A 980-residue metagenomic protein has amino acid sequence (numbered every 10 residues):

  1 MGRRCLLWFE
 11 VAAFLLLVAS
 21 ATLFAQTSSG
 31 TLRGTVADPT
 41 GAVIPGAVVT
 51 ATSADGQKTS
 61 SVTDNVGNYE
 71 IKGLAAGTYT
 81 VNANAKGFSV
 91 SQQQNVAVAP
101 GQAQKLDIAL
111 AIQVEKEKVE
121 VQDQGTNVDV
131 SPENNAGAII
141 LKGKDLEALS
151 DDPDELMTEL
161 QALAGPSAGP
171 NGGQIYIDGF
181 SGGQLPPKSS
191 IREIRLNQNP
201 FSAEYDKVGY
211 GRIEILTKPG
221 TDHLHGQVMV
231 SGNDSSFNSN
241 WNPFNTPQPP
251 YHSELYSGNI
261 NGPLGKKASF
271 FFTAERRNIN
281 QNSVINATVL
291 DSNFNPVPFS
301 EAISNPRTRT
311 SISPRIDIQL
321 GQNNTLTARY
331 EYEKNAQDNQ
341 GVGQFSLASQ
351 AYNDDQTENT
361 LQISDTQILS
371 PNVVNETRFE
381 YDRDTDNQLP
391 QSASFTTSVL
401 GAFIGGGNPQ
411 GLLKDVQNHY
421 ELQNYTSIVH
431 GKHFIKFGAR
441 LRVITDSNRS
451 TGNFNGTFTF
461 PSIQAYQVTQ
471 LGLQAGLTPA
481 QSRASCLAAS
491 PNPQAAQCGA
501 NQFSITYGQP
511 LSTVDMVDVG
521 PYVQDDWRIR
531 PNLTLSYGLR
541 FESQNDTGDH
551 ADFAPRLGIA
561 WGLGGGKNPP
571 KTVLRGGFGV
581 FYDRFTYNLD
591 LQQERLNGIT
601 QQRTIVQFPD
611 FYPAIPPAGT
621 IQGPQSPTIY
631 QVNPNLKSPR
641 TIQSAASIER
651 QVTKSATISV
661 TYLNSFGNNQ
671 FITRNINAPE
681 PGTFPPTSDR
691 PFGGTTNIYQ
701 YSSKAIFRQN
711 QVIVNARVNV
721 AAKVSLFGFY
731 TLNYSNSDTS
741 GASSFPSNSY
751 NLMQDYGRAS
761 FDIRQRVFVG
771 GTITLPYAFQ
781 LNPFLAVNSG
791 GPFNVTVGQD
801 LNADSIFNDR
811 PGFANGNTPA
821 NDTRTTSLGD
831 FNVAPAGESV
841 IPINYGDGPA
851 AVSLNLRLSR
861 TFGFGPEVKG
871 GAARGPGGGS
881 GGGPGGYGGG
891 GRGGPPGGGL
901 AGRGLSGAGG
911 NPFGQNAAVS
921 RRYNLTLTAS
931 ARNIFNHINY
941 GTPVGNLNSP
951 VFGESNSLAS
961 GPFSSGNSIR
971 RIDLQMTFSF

Functional and structural regions predicted by a protein language model:
G2-N134, Q184: Periplasm-facing N-terminal accessory domains of Gram-negative outer-membrane beta-barrel systems
F88-P219, N233-F244, P249-G262, E275-R277 (+6 more regions): Periplasmic N-terminal accessory/gating domains of Gram-negative outer-membrane beta-barrel systems
D123, V228-D234, F272-R276, A328-Y332 (+9 more regions): Transmembrane beta-barrel strands of outer-membrane/channel proteins
G209-G211, E254-G258, T310-P314, T357-I363 (+14 more regions): Hydrophobic, lipid-facing positions within transmembrane beta-strands of outer-membrane proteins
P249-A336, N353-Y381, P555: Transmembrane beta-barrel wall of Gram-negative outer-membrane proteins
A268-F270, N323-L326, A336, N372-N375 (+7 more regions): Repeated loop/turn-to-beta-strand initiation elements of outer-membrane beta-barrel proteins
T308, Q319-G520: Replace "related TpsB outer-membrane translocases also match" with "some related outer-membrane beta-barrels such as
N532, D546, K567, P627 (+2 more regions): Short, solvent-exposed micro-motifs at the edges of structured domains
